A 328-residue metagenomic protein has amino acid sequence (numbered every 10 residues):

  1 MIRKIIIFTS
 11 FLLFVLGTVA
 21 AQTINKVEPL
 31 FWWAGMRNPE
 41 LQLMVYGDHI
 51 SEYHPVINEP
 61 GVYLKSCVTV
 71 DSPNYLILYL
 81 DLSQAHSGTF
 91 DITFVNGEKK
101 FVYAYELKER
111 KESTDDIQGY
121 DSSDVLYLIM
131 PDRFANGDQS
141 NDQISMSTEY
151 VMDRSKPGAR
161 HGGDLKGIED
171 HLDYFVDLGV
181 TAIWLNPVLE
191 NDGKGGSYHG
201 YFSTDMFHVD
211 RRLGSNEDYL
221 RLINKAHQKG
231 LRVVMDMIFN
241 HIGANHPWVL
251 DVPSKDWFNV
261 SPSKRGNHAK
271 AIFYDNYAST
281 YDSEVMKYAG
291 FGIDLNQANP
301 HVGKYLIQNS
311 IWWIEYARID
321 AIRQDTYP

Functional and structural regions predicted by a protein language model:
I5-L16: Sec-dependent N-terminal signal peptides
G17-A21: Sec/Tat signal peptide C-region and signal peptidase I cleavage site
Q22-S51, E109-R110: Beta-strand/beta-sandwich contexts
R37-T89, T93-E98: Immunoglobulin-like IPT/TIG beta-sandwich domains and homologous Ig-like subdomains
K99-E109: Edge beta-strands of extracellular beta-sandwich domains
L107-L128, R133, G137: Low-complexity, Pro/Ser/Thr- and charge-rich linker/hinge segments at domain boundaries
F134-W312, Y316-A317: Substrate-binding/active-site clefts of carbohydrate-active enzymes
V234, A321-Y327: Short catalytic-loop micro-motif centered on adjacent basic/acidic residues
